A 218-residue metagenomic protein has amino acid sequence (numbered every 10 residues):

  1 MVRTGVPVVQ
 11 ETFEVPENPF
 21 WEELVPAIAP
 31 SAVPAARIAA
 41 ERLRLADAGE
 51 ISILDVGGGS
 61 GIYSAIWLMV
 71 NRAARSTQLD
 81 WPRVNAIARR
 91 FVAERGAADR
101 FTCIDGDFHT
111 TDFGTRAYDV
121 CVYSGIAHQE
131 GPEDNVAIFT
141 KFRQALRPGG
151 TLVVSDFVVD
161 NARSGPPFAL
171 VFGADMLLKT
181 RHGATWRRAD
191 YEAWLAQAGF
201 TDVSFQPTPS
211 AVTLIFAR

Functional and structural regions predicted by a protein language model:
M1-I51: Conserved Class I S-adenosyl-L-methionine-dependent methyltransferase catalytic core
V56-R218: Alpha-helical subdomain
